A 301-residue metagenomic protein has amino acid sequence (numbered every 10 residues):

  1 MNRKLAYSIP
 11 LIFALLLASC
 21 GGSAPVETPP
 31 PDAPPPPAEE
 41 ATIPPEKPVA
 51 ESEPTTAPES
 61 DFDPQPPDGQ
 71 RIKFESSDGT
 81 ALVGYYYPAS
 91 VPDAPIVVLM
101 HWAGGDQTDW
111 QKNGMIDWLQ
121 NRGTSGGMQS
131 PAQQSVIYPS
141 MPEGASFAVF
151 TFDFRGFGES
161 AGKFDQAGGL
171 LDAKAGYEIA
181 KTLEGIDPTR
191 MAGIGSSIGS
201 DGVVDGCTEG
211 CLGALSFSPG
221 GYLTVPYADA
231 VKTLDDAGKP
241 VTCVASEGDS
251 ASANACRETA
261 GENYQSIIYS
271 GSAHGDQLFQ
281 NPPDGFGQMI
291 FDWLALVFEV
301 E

Functional and structural regions predicted by a protein language model:
L16-S19: C-terminal motif of bacterial Sec signal peptides marking the signal peptidase cleavage site
E53-P92: N-terminal cap/lid segment of alpha/beta-hydrolase-fold proteins
A94, H101-D106, R122: Active-site glycine-rich loops that stabilize anionic/oxyanionic intermediates across multiple enzyme folds
G105-L119, G126-I137, F154: The serine-hydrolase catalytic nucleophile loop
A161-E184: Alpha/beta-hydrolase active-site loop
G185-S197: Alpha/beta-hydrolase fold nucleophile elbow
G213-A273: The feature captures the conserved acid-bearing segment of alpha/beta-hydrolase catalytic domains
R257, E262-E301: C-terminal catalytic histidine-bearing segment of alpha/beta-hydrolase fold enzymes
